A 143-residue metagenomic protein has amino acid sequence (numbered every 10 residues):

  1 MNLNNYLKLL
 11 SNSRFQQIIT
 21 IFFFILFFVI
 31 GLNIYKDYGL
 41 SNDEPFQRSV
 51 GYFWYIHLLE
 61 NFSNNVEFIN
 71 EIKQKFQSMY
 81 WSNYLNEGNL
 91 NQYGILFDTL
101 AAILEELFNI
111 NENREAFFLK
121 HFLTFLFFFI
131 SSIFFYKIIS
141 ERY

Functional and structural regions predicted by a protein language model:
M1-S13: Membrane-interfacial, low-structure loops and terminal tails that flank and connect transmembrane helices in multi-pass
S11-F15, N111-F118, R142: Juxtamembrane loop-transmembrane helix junctions in multi-pass integral membrane proteins, especially the extracellular
F15-E44, Y52-F53, H57-F62, V66-S82: Transmembrane signal-anchor helices characteristic of membrane glycosylation enzymes that use polyprenol
Q17, I30, I34, E105 (+1 more regions): Membrane-water interface at transmembrane helix exits
L40, N89-Y93, F128: Aromatic-acidic/polar surface patches that form glycan- and anion
S49, D98, A102, I133-K137: Transmembrane alpha-helix boundary and packing residues in multipass membrane permease domains and related
Y55-L123: Interfacial juxtamembrane loops and adjacent helix segments that form the catalytic/substrate-binding surfaces
F118-R142: Transmembrane-helix motifs of polytopic, lipid-linked glycan transferases
